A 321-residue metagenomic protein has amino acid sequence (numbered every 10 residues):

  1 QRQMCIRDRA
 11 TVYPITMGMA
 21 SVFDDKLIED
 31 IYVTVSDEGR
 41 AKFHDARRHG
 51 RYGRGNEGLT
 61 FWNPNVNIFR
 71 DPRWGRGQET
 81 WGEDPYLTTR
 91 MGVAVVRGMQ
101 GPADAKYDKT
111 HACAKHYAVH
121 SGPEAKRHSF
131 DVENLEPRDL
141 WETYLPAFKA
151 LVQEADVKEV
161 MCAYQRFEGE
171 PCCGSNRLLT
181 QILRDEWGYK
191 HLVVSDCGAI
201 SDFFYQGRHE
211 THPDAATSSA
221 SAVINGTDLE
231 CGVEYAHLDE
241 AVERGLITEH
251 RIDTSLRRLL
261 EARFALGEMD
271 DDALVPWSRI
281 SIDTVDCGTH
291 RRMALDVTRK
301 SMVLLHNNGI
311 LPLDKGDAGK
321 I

Functional and structural regions predicted by a protein language model:
Q1-Q3, R7-I321: Glycoside hydrolase catalytic-domain context in secreted enzymes
